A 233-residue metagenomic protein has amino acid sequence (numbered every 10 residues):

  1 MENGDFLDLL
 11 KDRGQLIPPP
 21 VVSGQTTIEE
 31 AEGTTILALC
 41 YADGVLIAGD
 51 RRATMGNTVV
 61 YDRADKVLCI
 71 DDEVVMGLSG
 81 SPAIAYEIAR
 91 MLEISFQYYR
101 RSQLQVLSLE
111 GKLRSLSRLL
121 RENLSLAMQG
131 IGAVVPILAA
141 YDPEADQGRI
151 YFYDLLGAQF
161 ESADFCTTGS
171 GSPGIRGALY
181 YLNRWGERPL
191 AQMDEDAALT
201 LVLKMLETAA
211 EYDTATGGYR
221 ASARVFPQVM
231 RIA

Functional and structural regions predicted by a protein language model:
M1-A233: Long, low-complexity N-terminal extensions
